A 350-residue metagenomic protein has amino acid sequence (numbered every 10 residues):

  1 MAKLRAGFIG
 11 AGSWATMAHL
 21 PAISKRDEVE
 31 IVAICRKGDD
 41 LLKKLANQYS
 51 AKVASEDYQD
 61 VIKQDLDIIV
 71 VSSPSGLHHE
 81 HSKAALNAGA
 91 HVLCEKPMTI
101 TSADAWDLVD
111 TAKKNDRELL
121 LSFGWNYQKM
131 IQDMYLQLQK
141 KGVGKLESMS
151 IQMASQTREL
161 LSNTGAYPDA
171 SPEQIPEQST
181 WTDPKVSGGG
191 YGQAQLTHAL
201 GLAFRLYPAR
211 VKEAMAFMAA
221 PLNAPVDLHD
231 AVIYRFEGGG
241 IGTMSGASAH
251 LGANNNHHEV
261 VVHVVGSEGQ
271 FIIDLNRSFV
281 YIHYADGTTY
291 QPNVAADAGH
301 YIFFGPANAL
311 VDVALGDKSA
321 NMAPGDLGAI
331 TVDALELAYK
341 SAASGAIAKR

Functional and structural regions predicted by a protein language model:
M1-Y49: N-terminal Rossmann-like dinucleotide-binding module
A15, V71, C94, L119-L121 (+2 more regions): Hydrophobic residues in well-ordered beta-strands that form the structural core
D40, K44, Y49-T111: Beta-loop-alpha module in the N-terminal Rossmann-like domain of NAD(P)-dependent dehydrogenases, especially those
D60, I68-V70, W106, K114-R117 (+3 more regions): C-terminal helix-rich "cap/oligomerization" subdomain common to oxidoreductases
D107-W125, G144-M149: Rossmann-fold dehydrogenase core element
G124, P168-I175, N254, E259-A329 (+1 more regions): C-terminal glycine/acidic-rich active-site capping loop/insertion
N126-M215, L222, G345: Predominantly a Rossmann-like dinucleotide-binding segment in NAD(P)-dependent oxidoreductases
A194, H198-R277, F304-K318: Contiguous beta-strand/loop segments that form the cofactor/metal-binding neighborhood of enzyme cores
